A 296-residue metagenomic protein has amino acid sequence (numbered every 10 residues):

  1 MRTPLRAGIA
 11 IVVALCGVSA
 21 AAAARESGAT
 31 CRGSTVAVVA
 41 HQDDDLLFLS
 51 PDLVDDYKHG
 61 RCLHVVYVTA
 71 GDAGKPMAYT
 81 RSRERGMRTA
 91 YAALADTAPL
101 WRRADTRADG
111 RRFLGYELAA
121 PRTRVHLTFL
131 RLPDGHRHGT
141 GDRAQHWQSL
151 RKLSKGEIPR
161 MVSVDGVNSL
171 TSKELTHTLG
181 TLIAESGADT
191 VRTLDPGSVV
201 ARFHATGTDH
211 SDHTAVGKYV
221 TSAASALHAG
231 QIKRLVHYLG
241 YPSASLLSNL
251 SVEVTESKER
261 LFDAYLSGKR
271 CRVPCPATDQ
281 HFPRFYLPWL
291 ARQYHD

Functional and structural regions predicted by a protein language model:
M1-E26: Secretory targeting and sorting signals
A23-S186, E259-T278: Active-site rim/loop-helix segments in enzyme catalytic domains that contact anionic ligands
C31-S34, V199-F203: Short hydrophobic "helix-edge" motifs at membrane interfaces and signal-peptide entry regions
D45-L47, D72-G74, P196-A201, A244-S245: Active-site environment of divalent metal-dependent phosphoester hydrolases
G74-S82, V200-S211: Short, flexible/disordered intra-domain loops and linkers
L132, T193-S198: Short, well-ordered beta-to-alpha junction loops that form the rim of enzyme active sites and present histidine/acidic
D165-N168, S186, T190, T206-D209 (+1 more regions): The feature marks non-catalytic terminal segments
